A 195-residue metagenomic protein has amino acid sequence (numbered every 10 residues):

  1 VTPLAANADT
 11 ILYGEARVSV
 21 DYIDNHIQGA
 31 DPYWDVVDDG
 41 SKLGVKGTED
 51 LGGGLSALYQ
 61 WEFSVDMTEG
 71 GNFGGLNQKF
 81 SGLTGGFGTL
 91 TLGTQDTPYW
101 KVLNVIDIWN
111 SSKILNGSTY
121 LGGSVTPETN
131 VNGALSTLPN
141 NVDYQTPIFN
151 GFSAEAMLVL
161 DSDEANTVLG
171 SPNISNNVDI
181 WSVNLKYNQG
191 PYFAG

Functional and structural regions predicted by a protein language model:
T2-D9: Sec/Tat signal peptide C-region and signal peptidase I cleavage site
D9-D21, D31-D161, K186-G190: Outer membrane beta-barrel
N25-A30, D161-V178: Solvent-exposed loop segments that connect transmembrane elements
S171-P172, N176-G195: Detector for outer-membrane/organellar transmembrane beta-barrel domains, recognizing the amphipathic beta-strand
